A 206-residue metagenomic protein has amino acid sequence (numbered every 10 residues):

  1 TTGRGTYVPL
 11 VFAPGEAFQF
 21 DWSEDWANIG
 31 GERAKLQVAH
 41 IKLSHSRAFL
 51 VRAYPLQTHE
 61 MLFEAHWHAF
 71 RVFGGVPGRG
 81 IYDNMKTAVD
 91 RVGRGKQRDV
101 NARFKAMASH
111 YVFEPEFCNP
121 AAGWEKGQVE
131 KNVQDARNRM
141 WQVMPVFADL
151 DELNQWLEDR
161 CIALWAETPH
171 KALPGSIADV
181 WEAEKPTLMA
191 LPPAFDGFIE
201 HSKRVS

Functional and structural regions predicted by a protein language model:
T1-A27, V92-R94, D99-V100, P174-T187: Basic, flexible linker segments flanking DNA-binding modules in nucleic acid-interacting mobile-element proteins
T2-F49, T58-F63, S109, G197 (+1 more regions): Mobile-element integrase/transposase regions, centering on the N-terminal DNA-binding/Zn-coordinating module
R52-R79: Active-site beta-loop-alpha junctions of metal-dependent nucleic acid enzymes, especially the RNase H-like/DDE
V76-K96: Acidic/histidine-rich, metal-coordinating catalytic segments
Y82-D83, R94-G95, F113-R137, L153 (+1 more regions): RNase H-like two-metal-ion nuclease catalytic core shared by retroviral integrases and related mobile-element nucleases
K96-P115: Two-metal-ion acidic nuclease core segments, chiefly of the RNase H-like superfamily
V133-S206: Active-site-proximal acidic segments at structured loop/helix or strand boundaries that coordinate catalytic metals
